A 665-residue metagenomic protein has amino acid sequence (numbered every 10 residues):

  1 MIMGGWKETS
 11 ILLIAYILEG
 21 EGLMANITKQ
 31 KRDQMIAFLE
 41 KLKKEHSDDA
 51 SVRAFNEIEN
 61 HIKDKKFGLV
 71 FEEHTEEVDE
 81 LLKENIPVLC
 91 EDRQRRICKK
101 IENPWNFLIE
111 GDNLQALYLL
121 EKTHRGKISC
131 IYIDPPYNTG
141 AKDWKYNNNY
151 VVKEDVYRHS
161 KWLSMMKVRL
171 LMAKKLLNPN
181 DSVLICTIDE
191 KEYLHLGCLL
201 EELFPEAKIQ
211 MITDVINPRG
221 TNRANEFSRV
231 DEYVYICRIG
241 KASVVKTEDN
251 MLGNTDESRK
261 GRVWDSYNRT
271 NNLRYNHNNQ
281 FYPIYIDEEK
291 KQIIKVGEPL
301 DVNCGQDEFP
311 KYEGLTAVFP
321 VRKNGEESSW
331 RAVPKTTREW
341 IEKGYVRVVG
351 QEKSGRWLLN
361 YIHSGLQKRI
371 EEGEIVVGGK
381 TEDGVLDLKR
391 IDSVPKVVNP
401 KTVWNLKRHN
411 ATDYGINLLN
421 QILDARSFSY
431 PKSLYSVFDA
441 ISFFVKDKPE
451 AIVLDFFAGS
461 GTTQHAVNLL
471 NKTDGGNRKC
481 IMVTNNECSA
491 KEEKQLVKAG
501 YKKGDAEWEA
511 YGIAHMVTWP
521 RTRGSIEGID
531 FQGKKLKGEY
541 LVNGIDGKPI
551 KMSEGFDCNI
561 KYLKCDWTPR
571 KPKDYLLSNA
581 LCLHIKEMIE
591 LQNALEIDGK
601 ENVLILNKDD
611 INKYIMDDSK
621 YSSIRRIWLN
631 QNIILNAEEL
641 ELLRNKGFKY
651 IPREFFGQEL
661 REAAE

Functional and structural regions predicted by a protein language model:
M1-Y132, G140-V168, N180, R390 (+3 more regions): DnaQ-like (DEDDh/DEDDy) 3′-5′ exonuclease domain used for proofreading and 3′-end trimming on nucleic acids
W6-E77, W330-E339, K343-G378, D618 (+4 more regions): Coupling/switch/interface segments within P-loop NTPase motor domains and analogous charged loops in nucleic-acid
R53, G240-L418: Active-site-adjacent helix-turn-beta-strand microarchitecture at beta-sheet edges that either contains or buttresses
G126-K145, L200, V453-V467: Conserved proline-anchored active-site loop of SAM-dependent methyltransferases that bridges a beta-strand
D155-H159, L163, Y193, Y430-I526: Conserved S-adenosyl-L-methionine
H159-T213, A514-K534, G538: Conserved Class I SAM-dependent methyltransferase catalytic core
M166, P179-S182, E190-D256: Signature of N6-adenine DNA methyltransferases within the class I
L595-W628, L635-E641: Conserved helicase/translocase motor-coupling segment
